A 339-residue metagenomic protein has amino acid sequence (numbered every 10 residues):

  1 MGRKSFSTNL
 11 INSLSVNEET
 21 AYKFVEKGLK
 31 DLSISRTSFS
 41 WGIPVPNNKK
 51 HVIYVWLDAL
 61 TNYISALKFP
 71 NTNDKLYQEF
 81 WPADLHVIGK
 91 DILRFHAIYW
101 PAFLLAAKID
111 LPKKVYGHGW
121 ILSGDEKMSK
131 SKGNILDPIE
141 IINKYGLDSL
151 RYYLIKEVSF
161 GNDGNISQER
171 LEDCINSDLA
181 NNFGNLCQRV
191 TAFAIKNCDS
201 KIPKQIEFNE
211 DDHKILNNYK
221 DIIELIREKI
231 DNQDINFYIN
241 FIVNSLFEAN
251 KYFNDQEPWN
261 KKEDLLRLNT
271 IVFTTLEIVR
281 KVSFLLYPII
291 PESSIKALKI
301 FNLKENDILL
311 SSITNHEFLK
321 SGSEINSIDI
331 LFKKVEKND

Functional and structural regions predicted by a protein language model:
M1-K196, Y238-I242: Structured secondary-structure scaffolds
T8-S13, N48, N71-F80, D199-N217 (+2 more regions): Short, glycine- and charge-enriched coil/turn segments that flank and shape catalytic ligand pockets
S15, E19, K23, D173 (+7 more regions): An alpha-helix initiation/capping motif
A59-N62, N182-F193, N218, L225 (+3 more regions): Alpha-helical scaffold segments in carbohydrate-active enzymes
L93, L154-E157, G161, S167-R170 (+2 more regions): Active-site-proximal binding-pocket segments
D110-L111, S149, I202, S294 (+1 more regions): Residue-level detector of short coil/turn "hinge" positions at structural boundaries
G119-I121, R170-L171, K204-E210, K299-L303: A glycine-rich phosphate-binding loop feature that marks nucleotide/adenosyl-phosphate handling sites
E228, Q233, V243, F247-D339: Basic, alpha-helical terminal appendages of large translation-related enzymes
